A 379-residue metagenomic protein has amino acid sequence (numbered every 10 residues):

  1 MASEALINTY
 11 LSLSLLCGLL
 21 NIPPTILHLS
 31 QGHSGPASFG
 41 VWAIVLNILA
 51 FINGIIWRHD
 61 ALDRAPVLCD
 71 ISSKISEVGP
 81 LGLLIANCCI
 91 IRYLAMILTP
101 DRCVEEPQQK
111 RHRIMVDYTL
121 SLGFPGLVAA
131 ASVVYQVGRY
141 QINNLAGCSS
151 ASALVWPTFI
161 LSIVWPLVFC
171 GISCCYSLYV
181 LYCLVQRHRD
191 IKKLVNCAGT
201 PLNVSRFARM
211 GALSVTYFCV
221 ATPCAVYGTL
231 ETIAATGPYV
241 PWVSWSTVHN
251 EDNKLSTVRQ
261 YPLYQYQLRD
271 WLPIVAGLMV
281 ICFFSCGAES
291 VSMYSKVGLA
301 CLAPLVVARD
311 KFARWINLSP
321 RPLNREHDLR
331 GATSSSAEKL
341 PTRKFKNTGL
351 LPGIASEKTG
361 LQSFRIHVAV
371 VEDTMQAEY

Functional and structural regions predicted by a protein language model:
M1-S121: Membrane-proximal first intracellular loop
M1-Y10, L62-I75, Q108-K110, N144-S162 (+2 more regions): Juxtamembrane membrane-interface segments at transmembrane-helix boundaries in membrane proteins
L19-I26, F51, E77-V104, D117-Q136 (+5 more regions): Cytoplasm-facing ends of alpha-helical transmembrane segments in multi-pass membrane proteins
G32-V41, C69-K74, E106-G126, V155-V164 (+1 more regions): Class A (rhodopsin-like) GPCR intracellular loop-transmembrane helix junctions and adjacent helical segments
L46-D60, L127-A146, C219-L263: Helix-to-loop junction signature of class
R111, R189-A208, E289-Y379: Intrinsically disordered, low-complexity terminal tails of fungal membrane proteins
Y135, N143-C183, F207-Y227, E231: Extracellular-loop-to-transmembrane junctions of the mid-late helices
R189-G228, S246-Q267, V280-C282: Intracellular effector-coupling site of seven-transmembrane GPCRs, centered on the ICL3-to-TM6 transition
